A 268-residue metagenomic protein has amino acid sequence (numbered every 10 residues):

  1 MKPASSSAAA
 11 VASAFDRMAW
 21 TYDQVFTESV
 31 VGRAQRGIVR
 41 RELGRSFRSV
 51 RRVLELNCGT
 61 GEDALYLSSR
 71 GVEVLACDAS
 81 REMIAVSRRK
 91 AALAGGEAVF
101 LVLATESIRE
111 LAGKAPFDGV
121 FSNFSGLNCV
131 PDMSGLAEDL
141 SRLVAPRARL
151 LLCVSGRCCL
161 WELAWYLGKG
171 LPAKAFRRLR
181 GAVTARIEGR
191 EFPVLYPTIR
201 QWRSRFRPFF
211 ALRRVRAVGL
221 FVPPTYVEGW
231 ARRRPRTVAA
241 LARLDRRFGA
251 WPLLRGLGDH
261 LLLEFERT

Functional and structural regions predicted by a protein language model:
M1-R48, E62, Y66: Conserved class I S-adenosyl-L-methionine
T60-I108: Class I SAM-dependent methyltransferase SAM/SAH-binding core
E110-G119: A short acidic, Gly/Pro-enriched loop at the edge of an enzyme's catalytic core that lines a small-molecule cofactor
G119-D132: A short SAM/SAH-binding and catalytic strip from SAM-dependent methyltransferases
S134-R149: A short glycine-rich, Lys/Arg-flanked "PGG" loop and its adjoining helix->strand segment in the class I
L150-L179: Conserved class I S-adenosyl-L-methionine
A185-Q201: Acceptor-substrate binding/catalytic loop of class I
R200, S204, R213-T268: A C-terminal cap/extension of S-adenosyl-L-methionine-dependent methyltransferases that defines the acceptor-substrate
